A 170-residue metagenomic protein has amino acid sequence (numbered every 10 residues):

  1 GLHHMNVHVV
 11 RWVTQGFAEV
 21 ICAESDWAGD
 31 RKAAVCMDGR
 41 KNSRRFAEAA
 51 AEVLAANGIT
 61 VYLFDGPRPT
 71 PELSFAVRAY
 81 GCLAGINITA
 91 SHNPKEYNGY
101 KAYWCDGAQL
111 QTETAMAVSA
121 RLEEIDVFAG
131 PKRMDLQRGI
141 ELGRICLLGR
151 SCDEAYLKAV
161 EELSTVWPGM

Functional and structural regions predicted by a protein language model:
G1-A50, G143-M170: An N-terminal, well-structured beta->alpha segment
L2, D65, G107-L110: Pocket-edge positions in alpha/beta enzyme catalytic cores
V9, V13, P69, T114: Catalytic-loop motifs flanking and including active-site residues across diverse enzymes
G16-V20, E24, N57, Y80 (+2 more regions): Change "in soluble alpha/beta enzymes" to "in soluble alpha/beta proteins
A23, P71, G139-E141: Short charge-dense sequence patches
D26-C105: Ferredoxin-reductase
N98-M170: Gly/Ser/Thr-enriched, mixed-charge loops and adjacent short helices that form phosphate/oxyanion-binding elements
